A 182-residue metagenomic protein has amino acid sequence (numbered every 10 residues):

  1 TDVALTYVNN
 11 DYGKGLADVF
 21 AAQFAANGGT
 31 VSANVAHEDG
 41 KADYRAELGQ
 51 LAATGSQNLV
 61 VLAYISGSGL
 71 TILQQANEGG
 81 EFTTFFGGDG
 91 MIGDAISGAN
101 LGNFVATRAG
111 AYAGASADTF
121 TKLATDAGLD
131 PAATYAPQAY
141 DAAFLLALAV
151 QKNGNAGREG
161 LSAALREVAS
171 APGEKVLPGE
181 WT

Functional and structural regions predicted by a protein language model:
T1-T182: Extracytosolic ligand-binding ectodomains
